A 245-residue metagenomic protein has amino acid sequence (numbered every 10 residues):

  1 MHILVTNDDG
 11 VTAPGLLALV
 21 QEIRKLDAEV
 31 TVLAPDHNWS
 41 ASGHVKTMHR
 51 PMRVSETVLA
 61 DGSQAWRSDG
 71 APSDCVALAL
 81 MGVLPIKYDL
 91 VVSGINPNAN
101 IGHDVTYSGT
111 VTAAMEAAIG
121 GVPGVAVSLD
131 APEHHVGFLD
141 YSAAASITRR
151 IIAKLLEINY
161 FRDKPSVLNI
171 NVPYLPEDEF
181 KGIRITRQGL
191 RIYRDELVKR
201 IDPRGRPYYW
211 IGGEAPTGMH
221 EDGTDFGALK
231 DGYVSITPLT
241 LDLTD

Functional and structural regions predicted by a protein language model:
I3, P14-K87: A cross-family phosphate/adenosyl-ligand binding-site feature
D9, N38, A71-P72, N96-A99 (+2 more regions): Short glycine-rich anion-binding loops that position phosphate/pyrophosphate groups of nucleotides and phosphorylated
L33-P35, S93-N96, A126-S128, I170-P173 (+1 more regions): Short beta-strand segments
A79-P85, T112-P123: Alpha-helix C-terminal capping segments
L90: Short, Asp-centered acidic motifs that coordinate Mg2+ and/or phosphate in catalytic or ligand-binding sites
A99-S108: Glycine/threonine-rich flexible loop motifs
A118-D140: Glycine-rich phosphate/pyrophosphate-binding loops and their adjacent beta-strand/loop elements at enzyme active sites
L139-D245: Electrostatically charged, flexible surface regions
